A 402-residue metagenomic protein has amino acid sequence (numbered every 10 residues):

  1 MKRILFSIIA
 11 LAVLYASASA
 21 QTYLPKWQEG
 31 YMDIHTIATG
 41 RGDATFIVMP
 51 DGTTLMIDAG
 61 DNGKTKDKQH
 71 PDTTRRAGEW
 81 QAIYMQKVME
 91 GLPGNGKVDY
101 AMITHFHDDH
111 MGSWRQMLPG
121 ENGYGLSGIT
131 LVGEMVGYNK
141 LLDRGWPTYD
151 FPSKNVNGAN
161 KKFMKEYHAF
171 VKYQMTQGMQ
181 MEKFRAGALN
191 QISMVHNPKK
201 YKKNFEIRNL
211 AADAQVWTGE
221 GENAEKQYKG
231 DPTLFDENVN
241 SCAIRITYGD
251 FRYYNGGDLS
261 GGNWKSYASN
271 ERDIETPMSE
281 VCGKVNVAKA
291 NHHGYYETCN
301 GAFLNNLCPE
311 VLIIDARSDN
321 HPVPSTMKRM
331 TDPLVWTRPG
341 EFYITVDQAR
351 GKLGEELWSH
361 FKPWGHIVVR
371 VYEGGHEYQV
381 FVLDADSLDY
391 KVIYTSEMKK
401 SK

Functional and structural regions predicted by a protein language model:
I4-L14: Sec-dependent N-terminal signal peptides
Y15-A20: Sec/Tat signal peptide C-region and signal peptidase I cleavage site
Q21-D33, T39, G94-N95, Y100 (+2 more regions): Flexible, acidic/histidine-containing loops and adjacent segments that form or flank the divalent-metal
T36-I37, R41-G133, D213-S325: Active-site-proximal loop/helix segments of hydrolase catalytic cores
D61, T65-K66, T326, M330-V346: Long amphipathic alpha-helical scaffold regions
G301, D315-A316, S325-K328, I344-E355: Metallocarboxypeptidase
